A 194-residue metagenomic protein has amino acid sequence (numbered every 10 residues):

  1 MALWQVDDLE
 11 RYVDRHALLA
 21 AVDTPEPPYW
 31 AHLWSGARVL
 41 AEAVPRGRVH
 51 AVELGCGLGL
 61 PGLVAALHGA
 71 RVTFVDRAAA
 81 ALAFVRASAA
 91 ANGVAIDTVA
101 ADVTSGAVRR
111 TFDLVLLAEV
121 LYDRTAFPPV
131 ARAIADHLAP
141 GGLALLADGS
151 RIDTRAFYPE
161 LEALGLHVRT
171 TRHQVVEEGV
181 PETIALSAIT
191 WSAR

Functional and structural regions predicted by a protein language model:
M1-R194: S-adenosylmethionine-dependent methyltransferases
